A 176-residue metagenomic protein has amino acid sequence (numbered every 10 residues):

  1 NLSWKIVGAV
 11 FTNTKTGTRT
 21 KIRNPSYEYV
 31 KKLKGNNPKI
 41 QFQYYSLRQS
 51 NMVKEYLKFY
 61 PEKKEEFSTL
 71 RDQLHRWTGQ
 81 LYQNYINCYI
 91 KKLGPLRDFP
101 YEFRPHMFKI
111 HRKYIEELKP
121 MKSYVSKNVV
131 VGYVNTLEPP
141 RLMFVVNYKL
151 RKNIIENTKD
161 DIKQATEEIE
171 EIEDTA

Functional and structural regions predicted by a protein language model:
N1-A176: Core nucleotide-handling region used for phosphoryl-transfer chemistry
